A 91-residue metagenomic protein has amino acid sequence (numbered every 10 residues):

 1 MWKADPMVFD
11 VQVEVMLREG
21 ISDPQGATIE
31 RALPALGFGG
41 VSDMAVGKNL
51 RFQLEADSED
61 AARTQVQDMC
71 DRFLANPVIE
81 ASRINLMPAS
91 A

Functional and structural regions predicted by a protein language model:
M1-N49, Q53-A91: Long, contiguous binding/interaction regions
